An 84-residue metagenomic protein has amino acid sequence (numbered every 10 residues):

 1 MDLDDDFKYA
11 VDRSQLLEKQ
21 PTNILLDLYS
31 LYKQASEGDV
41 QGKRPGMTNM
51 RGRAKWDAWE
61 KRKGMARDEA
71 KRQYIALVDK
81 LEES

Functional and structural regions predicted by a protein language model:
M1-S84: A charge-rich, low-complexity, intrinsically flexible signal that marks solvent-exposed coils, linkers, repeats
